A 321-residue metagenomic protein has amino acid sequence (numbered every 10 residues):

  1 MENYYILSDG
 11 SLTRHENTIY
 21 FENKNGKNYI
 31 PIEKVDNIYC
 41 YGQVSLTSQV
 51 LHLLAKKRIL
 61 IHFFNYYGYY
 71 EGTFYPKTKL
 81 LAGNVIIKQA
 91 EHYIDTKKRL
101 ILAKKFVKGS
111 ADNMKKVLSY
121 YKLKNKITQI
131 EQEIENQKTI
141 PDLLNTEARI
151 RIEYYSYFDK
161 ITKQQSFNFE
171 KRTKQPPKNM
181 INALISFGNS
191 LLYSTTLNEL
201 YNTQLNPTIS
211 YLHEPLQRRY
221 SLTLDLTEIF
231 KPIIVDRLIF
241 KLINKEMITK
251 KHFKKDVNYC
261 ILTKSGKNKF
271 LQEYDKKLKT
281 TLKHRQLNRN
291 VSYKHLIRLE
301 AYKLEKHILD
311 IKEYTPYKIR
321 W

Functional and structural regions predicted by a protein language model:
M1-H15, E22-K24, Y29, E71 (+1 more regions): Active-site helix-to-loop segments that bind/position phosphate- or nucleotide-bearing substrates and donors across
H15-T18, N37: Secretion/export-associated helical scaffolds and adjacent low-complexity Pro/Gly/Ser/Thr-rich regions
E33-L46: Extracellular/luminal Protease-associated
I38-Y41, I59-N65: Short hydrophobic alpha-helical runs that function as membrane-insertion/retention elements
T47, G68-T73: Short gly/pro/ser/thr-enriched loop/turn and capping motifs at secondary-structure boundaries
L54: Globin-like tetrapyrrole-binding proteins
Y66-Y67, K77-L81: Assembly/oligomerization interface modules of large self-assembling protein complexes
